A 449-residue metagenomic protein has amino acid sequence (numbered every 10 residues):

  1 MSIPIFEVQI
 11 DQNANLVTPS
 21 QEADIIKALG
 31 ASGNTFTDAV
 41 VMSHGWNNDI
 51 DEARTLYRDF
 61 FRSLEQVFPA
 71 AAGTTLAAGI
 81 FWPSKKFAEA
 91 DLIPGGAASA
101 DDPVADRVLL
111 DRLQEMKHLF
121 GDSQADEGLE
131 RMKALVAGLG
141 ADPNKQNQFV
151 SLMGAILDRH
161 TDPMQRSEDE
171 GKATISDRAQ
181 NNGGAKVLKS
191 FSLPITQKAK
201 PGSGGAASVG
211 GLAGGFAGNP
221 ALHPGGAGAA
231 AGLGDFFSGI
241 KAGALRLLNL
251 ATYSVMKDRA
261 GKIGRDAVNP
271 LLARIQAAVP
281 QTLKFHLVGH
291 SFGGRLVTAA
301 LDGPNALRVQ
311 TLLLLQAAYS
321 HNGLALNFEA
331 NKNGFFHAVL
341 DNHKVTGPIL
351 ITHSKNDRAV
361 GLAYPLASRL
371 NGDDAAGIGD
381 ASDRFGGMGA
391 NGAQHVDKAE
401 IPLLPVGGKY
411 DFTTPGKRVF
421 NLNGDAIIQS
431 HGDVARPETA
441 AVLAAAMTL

Functional and structural regions predicted by a protein language model:
M1-T18, K85-F120, Q124, L193-L283 (+1 more regions): Lipolytic serine-hydrolase domain surface
A23-T35: Short beta-strand-to-loop junctions in surface cap/lid or active-site-entrance loops
S32-D91, N147-F236, N269: Short, surface-exposed "cap/lid" segments of acyl-processing enzymes
T37-A39, G73-A78, T282-F285, V309-T311 (+1 more regions): Residue-level recognition of the N-termini of beta-strands and the immediately preceding loop/turn
M42-S43, V288, T352: Short hydrophobic segments within beta-strands
A53-Y57, T298, A363: Conserved strand-to-helix beginnings and helix N-cap segments that scaffold or border functional pockets
A88-P163, G184: Short acidic, low-complexity segments enriched in Ser/Thr/Gly/Pro
V288-G293, V297: Gly/Ala-rich beta-loop-alpha elbow adjacent to hydrolase catalytic centers
